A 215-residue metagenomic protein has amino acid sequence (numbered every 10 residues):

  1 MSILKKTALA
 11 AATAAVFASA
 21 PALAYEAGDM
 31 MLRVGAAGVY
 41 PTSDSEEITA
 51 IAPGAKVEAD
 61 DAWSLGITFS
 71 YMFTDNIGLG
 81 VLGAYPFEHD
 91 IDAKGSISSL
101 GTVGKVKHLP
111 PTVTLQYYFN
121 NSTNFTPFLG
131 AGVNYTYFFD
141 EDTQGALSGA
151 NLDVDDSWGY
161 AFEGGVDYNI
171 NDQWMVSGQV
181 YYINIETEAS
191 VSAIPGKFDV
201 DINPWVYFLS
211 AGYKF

Functional and structural regions predicted by a protein language model:
M1-G28: Cleavable N-terminal export/targeting peptides
S2-A12, D61-Y71, I77, Y85: Domain-scale selection of a single, long terminal region that carries the protein's primary operational module
A22-F69, V206: Short glycine/proline- and aromatic-enriched beta-strand/turn motifs that initiate or cap beta-hairpins
A27-D29, T42, T68-Q144, P204-F215: Gram-negative (and chloroplast) outer-membrane scaffold detector with strong preference for beta-barrel transmembrane
D44-I51, D90-S99, F139-A150, E188-G196: Outer-membrane beta-barrel translocator domains and adjoining extracellular loop/strand segments of Gram-negative
A55-D61, L100-K107, S148-W158, G196-P204: Replace "Gram-negative outer membrane beta-barrel proteins" with "bacterial and organellar outer membrane beta-barrel
E88-D92, N171-F215: Predominantly the C-terminal beta-signal and adjacent terminal strand-loop region of outer-membrane beta-barrel
P111-V113, L129-Y135, D156-V166, V180: Hydrophobic alpha-helical segments of small multi-pass membrane proteins
